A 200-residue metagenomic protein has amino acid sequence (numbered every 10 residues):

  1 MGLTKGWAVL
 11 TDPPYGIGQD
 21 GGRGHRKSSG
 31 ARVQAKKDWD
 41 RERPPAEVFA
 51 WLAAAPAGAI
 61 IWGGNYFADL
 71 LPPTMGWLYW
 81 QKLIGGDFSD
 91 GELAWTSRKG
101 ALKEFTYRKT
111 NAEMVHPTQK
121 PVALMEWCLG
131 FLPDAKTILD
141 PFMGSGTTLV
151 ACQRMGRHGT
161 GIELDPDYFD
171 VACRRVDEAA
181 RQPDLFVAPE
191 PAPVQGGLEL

Functional and structural regions predicted by a protein language model:
M1-L139, S145-L200: Class I S-adenosyl-L-methionine-dependent methyltransferase catalytic core
